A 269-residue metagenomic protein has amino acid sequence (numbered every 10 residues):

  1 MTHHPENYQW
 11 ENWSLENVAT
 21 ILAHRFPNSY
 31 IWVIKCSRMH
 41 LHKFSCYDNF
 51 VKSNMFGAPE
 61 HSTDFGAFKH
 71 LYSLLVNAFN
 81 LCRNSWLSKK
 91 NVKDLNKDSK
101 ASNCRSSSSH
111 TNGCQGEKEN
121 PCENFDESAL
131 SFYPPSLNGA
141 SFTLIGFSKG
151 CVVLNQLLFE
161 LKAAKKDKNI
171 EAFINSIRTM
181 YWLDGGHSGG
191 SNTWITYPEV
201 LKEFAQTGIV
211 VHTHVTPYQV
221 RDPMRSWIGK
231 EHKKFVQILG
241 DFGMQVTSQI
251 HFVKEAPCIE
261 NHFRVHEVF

Functional and structural regions predicted by a protein language model:
M1, R38-M39, K149, G186-S188 (+2 more regions): Conserved beta-strand elements of beta-rich interaction domains across eukaryotes, especially beta-propellers
M1-V51: Short, surface-exposed "cap/lid" segments of acyl-processing enzymes
Y8-A19, N54-N77, E119-E127, L157-D167 (+2 more regions): Well-ordered, non-membrane alpha-helical segments in soluble/globular domains
A19-W32, S176-I177, F204-H212, F235-Q249: Structural alpha-beta junctions
V33-I34, Y181-G185, H214-V215: Conserved beta-strand segments of the P-loop GTPase G domain that flank and frequently precede/overlap
V33-S128: Short acidic, low-complexity segments enriched in Ser/Thr/Gly/Pro
W86-I209, V220-R221: Serine-dependent carboxylesterase/thioesterase catalytic core of lipase-like alpha/beta-hydrolase/SGNH enzymes
H212-F269: C-terminal catalytic histidine-bearing segment of alpha/beta-hydrolase fold enzymes
